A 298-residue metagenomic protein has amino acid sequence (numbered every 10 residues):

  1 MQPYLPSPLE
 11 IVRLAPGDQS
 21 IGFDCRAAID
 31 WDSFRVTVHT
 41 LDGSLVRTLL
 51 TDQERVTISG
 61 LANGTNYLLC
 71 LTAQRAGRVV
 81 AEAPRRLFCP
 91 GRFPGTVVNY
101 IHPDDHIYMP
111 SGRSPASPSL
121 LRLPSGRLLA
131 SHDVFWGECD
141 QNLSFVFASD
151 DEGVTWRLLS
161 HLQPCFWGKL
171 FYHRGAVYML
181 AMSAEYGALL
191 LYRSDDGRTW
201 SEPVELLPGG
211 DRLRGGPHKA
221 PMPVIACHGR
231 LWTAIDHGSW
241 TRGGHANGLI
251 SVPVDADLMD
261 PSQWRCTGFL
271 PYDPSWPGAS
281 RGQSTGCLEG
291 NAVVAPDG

Functional and structural regions predicted by a protein language model:
M1-I11, D24-C70, Q74-A220, I225-G298: Beta-rich carbohydrate-recognition and catalytic domains
R13-G17: Short, solvent-exposed loop/linker segments at the N-terminal edge of repeated beta-sheet extracellular domains
Q19-F23: Structural beta-strand segments of beta-rich domains
